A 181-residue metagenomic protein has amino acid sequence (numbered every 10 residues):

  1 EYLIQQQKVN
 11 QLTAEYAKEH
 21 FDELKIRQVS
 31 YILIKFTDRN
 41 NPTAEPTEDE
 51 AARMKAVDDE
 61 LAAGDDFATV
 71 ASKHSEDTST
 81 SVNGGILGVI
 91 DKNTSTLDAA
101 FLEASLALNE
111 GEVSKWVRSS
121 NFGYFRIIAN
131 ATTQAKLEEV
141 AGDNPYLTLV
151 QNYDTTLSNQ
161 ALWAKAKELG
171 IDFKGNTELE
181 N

Functional and structural regions predicted by a protein language model:
E1-P46, S72, K92, T96-N181: PPIase-associated folding chaperone regions across multiple families
T47-N109: Flexible, glycine-rich surface segments
